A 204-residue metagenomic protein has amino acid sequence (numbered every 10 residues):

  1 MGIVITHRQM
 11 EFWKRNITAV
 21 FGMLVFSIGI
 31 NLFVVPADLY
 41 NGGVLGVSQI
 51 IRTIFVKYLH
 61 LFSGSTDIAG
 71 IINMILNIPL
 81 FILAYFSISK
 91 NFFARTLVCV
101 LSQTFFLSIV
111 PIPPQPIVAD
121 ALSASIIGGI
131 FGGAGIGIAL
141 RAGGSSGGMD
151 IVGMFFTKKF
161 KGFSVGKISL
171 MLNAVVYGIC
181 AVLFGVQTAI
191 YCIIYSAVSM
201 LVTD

Functional and structural regions predicted by a protein language model:
G2-D204: Core subunits and conserved enzymes of cellular information-processing and envelope-translocation systems across
